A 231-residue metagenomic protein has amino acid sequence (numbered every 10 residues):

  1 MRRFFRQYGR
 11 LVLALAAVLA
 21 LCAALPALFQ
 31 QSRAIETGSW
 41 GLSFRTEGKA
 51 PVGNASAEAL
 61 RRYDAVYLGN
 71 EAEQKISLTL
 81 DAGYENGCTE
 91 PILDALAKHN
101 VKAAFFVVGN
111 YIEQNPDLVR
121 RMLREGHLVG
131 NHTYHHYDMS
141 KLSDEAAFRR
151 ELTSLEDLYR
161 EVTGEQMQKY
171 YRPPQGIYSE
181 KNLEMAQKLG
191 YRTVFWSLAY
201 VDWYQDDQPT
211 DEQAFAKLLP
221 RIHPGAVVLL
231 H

Functional and structural regions predicted by a protein language model:
R2-T79, Y84-K98, Q213: N-terminal pre-catalytic segment of deacetylase/amide-hydrolase enzymes
G41-S56, V107, M139-A146, W203-T210: Acidic/histidine-rich helix-loop elements that form or flank divalent-metal/phosphate-binding sites at the catalytic
I76-T79, A103-V107, L128-N131, K169-P173 (+2 more regions): Structural recognition of the beta-strand scaffold that forms the well-ordered cores of secreted hydrolase catalytic
G83, V108-N110, Y134, P174-G176 (+1 more regions): Active-site beta-loop-alpha junctions enriched in small/polar residues
C88-P91, Y137-T163, I177-P224: Alpha-helical scaffold elements lining the catalytic groove of polysaccharide deacetylases
I92-N100, I112-H132, A186-L189, K217-H223: Acidic (Asp/Glu)-rich catalytic clusters
H99-N100, V162-E165: Short helix-capping segments at alpha-helix termini
Y111, P116-D157: Substrate-binding cleft of extracellular glycoside hydrolase catalytic domains
